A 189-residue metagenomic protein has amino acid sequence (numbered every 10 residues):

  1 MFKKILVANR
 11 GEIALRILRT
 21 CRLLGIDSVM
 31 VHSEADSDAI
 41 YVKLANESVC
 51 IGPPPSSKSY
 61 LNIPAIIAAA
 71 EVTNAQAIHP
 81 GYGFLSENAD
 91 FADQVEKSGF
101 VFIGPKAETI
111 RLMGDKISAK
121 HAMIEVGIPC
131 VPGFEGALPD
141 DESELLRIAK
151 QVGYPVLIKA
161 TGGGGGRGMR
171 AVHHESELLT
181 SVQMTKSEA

Functional and structural regions predicted by a protein language model:
M1-A189: N-terminal beta-alpha lobe that positions the nucleotide/phosphoryl donor in ATP/NTP-coupled carboxylate activation
